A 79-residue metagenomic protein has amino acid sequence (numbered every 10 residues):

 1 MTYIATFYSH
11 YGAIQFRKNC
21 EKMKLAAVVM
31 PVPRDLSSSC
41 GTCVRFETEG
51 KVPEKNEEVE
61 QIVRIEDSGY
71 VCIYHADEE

Functional and structural regions predicted by a protein language model:
M1-A13: A contiguous binding-surface segment within folded domains or other stable secondary-structure elements
M1-I4, E21, L25-V44: Amphipathic, hydrophobic secondary-structure cores in small proteins
S9-G12, E47-K51: Helix N-cap motif at beta-to-alpha junctions
H10-A26: Short amphipathic alpha-helix segments
A13-R17, C43, Y70: Generic alpha-helical hydrophobic packing signal
K18-K22, C40-V44, V59, H75-E78: Surface-exposed beta-strand edges and their flanking turn/coil or helix-capping segments
T48-E79: C-terminal structural segments of small proteins and small subunits
